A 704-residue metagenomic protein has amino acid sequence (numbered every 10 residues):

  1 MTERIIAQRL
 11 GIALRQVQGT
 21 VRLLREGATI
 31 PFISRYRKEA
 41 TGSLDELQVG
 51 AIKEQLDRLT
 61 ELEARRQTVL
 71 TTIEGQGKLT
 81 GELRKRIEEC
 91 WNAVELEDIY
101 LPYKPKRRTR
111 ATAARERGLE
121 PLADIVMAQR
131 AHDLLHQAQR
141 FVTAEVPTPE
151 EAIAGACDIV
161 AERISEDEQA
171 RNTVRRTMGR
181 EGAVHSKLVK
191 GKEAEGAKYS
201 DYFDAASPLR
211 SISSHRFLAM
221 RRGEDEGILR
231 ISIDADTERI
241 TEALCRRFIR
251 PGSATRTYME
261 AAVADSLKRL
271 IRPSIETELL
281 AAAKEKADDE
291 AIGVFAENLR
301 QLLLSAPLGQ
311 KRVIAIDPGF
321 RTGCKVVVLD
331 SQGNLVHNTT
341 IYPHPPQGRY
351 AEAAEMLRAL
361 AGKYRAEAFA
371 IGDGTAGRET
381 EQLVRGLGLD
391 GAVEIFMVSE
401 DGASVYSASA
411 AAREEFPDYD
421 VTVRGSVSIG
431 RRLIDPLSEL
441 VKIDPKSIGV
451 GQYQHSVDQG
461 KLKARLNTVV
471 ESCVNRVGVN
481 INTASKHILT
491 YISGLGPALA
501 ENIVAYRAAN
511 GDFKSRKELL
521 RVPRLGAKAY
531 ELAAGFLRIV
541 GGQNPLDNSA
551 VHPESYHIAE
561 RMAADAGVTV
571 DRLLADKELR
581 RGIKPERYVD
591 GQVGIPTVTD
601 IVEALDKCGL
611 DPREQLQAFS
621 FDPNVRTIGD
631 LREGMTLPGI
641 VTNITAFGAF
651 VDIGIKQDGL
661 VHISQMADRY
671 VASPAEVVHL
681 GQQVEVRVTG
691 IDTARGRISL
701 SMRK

Functional and structural regions predicted by a protein language model:
V17, N338-P345, A368, A408-V421 (+6 more regions): Short beta-alpha connecting loops at secondary-structure transitions that line or flank enzyme active sites
R22-R25, P102, A113-E116, A219-G223 (+15 more regions): Replace "in large, NTP-powered and nucleic-acid-processing enzymes" with "in large, NTP-powered factors and other
T29-I30, D45-P147, H337, R476-Q615 (+3 more regions): Accessory alpha-helical DNA-binding modules that contact the DNA backbone or grooves
Y36-K38, M127, D236, P318 (+11 more regions): Short, ordered loop/turn segments at secondary-structure junctions
D45-A51, R58, L62-A315, G319-Y419 (+1 more regions): Duplex nucleic acid-engaging cores and interfaces of nucleic-acid transaction enzymes
E95, F396, G402, S407-V477 (+1 more regions): Long, charge-rich intrinsically disordered scaffolds of nucleic-acid metabolism proteins
R140-P149, A205-A206, L244-L267, I271 (+4 more regions): Low-complexity, acidic/Ser/Thr- and charged residue-rich accessory regions of DNA metabolism proteins
R176-A183, I316-F320, G374-E379, V398-V405 (+5 more regions): A glycine-rich phosphate-binding loop feature that marks nucleotide/adenosyl-phosphate handling sites
